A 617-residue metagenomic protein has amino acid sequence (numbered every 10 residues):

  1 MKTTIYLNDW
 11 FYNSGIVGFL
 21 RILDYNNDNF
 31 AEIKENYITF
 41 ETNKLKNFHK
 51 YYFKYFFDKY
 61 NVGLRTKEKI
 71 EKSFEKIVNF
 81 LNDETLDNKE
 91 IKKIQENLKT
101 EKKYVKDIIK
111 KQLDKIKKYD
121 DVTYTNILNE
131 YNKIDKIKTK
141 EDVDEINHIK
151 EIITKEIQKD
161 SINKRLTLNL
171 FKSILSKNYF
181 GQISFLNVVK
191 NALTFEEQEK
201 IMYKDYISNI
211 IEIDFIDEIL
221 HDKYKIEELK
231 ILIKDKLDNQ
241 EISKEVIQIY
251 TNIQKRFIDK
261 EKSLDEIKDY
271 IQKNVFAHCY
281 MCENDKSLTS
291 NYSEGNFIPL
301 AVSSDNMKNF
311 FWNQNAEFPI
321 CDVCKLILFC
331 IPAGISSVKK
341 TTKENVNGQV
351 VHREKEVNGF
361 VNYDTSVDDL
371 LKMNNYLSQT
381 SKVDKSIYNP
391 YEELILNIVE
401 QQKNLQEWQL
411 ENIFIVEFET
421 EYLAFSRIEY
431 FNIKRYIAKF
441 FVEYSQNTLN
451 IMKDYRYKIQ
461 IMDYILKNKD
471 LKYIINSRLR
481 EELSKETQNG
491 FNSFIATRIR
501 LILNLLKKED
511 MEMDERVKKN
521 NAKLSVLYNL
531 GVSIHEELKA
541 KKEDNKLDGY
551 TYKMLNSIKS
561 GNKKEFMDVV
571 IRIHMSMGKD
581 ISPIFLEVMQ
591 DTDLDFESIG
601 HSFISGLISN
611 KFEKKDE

Functional and structural regions predicted by a protein language model:
M1-S208, Q406, L410-E617: Long, contiguous all-alpha helical interaction modules
V189, L193-K382: Basic, glycine-/proline-tolerant helical and adjacent loop/strand elements that line or dock onto nucleic-acid
A301-L483: Domain-exit/linker segments immediately C-terminal to small folded modules
